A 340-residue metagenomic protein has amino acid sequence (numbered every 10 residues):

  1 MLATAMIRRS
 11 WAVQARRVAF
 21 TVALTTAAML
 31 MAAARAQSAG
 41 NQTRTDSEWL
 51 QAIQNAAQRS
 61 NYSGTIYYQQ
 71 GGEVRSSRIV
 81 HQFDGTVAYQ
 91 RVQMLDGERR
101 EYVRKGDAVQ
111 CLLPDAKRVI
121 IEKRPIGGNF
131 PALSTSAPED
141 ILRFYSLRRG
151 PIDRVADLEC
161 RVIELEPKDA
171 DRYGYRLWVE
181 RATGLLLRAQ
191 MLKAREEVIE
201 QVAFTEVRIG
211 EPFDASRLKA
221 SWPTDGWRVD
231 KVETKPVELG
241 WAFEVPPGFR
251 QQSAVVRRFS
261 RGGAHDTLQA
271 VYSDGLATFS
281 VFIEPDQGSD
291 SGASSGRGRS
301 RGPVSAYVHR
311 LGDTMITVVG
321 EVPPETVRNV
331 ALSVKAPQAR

Functional and structural regions predicted by a protein language model:
M1-Q14: N-terminal secretory signal peptides that target proteins for export/translocation
A19-L30: Bacterial N-terminal signal peptides
A32-A36: Sec/Tat signal peptide C-region and signal peptidase I cleavage site
Q37-K117, L142-L192: N-terminal mature ectodomain segment of secretory-pathway/periplasmic proteins
C111-A132: Acidic/charged, solvent-exposed loop-and-adjacent secondary-structure segments enriched in E/D, K/R, S/T, and G/P
T135-L192, E197, G226-A270: Extended beta-strand-rich segments in extracellular/periplasmic secretory proteins, especially within noncatalytic
T183-L185, L192, E196-A215, G312-R340: Surface-exposed amphipathic alpha-helical segments
P223-G312, P324-N329: Short, solvent-exposed recognition patches
